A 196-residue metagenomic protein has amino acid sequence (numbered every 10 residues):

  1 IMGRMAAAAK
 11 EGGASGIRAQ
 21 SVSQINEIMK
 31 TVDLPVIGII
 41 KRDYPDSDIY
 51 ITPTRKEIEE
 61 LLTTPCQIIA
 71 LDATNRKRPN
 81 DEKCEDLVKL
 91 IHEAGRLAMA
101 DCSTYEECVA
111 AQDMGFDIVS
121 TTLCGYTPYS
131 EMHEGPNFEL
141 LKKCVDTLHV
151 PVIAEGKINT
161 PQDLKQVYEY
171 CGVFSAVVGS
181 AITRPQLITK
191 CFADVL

Functional and structural regions predicted by a protein language model:
I1-E59, T63, A98, E106-M114 (+1 more regions): Conserved N-terminal beta1-alpha1 strand-loop-helix module at the mouth
I1-G3, Y50-K56, E82-D86, H133-L141: Charged helix-capping and loop-helix junction motifs
E11, I40-Y44, T64-R78, I118-E131 (+1 more regions): Glycine-rich phosphate-binding active-site loops on the catalytic face of alpha/beta enzymes
G16, P35-I37, Q67-A70, L97-M99 (+3 more regions): Structural preference for beta-strand elements that scaffold enzyme active sites
T31, H133, E139-C144, A181-L196: C-terminal helical cap(s) of enzyme catalytic domains, especially alpha/beta-barrels
D48-I49, P53-T63, S103-D117, H149-A154 (+1 more regions): Catalytic cores of alpha/beta
E57, L61-E106: Hydrophobic, well-structured mid-protein blocks that either form specific transmembrane helices
L97, S103-G135: Histidine/lysine/aspartate-rich catalytic loop segments that bind and position anionic ligands
